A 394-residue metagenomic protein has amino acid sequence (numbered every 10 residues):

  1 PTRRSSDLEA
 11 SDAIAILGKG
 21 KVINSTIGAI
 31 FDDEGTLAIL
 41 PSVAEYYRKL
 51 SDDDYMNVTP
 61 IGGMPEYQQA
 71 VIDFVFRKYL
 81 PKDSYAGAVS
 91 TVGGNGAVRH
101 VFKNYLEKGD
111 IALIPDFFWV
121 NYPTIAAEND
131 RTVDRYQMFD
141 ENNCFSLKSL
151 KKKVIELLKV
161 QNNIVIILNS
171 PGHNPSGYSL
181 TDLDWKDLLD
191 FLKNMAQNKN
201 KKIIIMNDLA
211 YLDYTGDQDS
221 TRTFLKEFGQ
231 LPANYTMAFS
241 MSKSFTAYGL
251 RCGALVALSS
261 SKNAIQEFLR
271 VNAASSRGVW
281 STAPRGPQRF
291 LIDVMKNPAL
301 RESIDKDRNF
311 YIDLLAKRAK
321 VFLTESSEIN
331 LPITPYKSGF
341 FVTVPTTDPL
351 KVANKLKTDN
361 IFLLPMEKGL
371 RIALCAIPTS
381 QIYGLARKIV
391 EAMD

Functional and structural regions predicted by a protein language model:
P1-S5: Short, small-residue-biased leader/transition segments that mark boundaries at the very start of proteins
S6-A10, G18-E66, A70: N-terminal entrance/gating region of PLP-dependent enzymes' catalytic architecture
D32, D305-L356, A376: Conserved PLP-binding catalytic core of the aspartate aminotransferase-like
S51-I204, L212-Q230, R387: Conserved core of the PLP fold type I
A70, Q230-R308, I312: Conserved core segment of the aminotransferase class I/II
D73, R77, P81, K152-V160 (+1 more regions): PLP-dependent enzyme catalytic core of the Aspartate aminotransferase-like
Y85, P335-F341, P365-G369: Short Gly/Ser/Thr- and Asp/Glu-enriched loop/turn motifs at secondary-structure junctions
L209: Walker B catalytic acidic pair
